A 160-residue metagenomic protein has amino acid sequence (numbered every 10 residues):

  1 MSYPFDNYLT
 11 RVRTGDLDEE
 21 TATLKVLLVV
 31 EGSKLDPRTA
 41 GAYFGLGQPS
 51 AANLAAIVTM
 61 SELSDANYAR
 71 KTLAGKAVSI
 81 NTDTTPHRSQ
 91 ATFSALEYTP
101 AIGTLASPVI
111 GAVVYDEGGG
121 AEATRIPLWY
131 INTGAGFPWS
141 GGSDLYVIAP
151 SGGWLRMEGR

Functional and structural regions predicted by a protein language model:
M1-I110, E117-R160: Small cysteine-rich, disulfide-bonded extracellular modules of the LU/uPAR three-finger superfamily and closely related
